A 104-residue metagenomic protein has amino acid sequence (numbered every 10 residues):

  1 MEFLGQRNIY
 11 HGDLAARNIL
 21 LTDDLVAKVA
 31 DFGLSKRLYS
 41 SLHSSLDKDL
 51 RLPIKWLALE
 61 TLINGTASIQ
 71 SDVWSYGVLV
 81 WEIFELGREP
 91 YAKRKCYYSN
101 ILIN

Functional and structural regions predicted by a protein language model:
M1-N104: Intracellular eukaryotic protein kinase-like catalytic domain
